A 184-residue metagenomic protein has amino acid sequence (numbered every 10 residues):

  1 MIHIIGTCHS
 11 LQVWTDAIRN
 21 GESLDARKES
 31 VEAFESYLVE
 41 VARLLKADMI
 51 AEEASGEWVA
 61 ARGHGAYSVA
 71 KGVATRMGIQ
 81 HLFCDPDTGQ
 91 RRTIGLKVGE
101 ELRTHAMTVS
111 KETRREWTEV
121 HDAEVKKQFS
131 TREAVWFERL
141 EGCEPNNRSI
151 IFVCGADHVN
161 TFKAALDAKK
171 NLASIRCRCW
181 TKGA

Functional and structural regions predicted by a protein language model:
M1-A184: Compositional signal for N-terminal targeting/processing segments
